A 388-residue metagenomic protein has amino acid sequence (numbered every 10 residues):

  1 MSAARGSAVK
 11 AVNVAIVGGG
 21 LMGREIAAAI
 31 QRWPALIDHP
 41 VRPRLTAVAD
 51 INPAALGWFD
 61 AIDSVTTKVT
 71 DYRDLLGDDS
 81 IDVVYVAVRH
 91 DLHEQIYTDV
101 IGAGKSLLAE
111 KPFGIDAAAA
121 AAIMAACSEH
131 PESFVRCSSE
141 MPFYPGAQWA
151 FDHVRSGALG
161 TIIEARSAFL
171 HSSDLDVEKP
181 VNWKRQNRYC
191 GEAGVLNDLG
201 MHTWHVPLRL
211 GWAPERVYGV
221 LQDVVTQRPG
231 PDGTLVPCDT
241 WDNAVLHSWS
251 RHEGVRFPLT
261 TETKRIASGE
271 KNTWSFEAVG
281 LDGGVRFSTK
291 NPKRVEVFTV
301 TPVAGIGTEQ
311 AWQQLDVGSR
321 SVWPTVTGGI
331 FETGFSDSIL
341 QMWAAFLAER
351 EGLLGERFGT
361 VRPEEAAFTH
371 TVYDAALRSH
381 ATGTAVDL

Functional and structural regions predicted by a protein language model:
S2-D63: N-terminal Rossmann-like dinucleotide-binding module
R24-A35, I123-M124, A150-D152, A345-A348: Short, well-ordered amphipathic alpha-helices
R32-V41, E129-H130, G157, H252-G254 (+1 more regions): Alpha-helix termini
T66-Y72: Conserved SAM-binding strand-loop segment of SAM-dependent methyltransferases
V83, R89-H90, E94-P142, G157: Beta-strand-loop-alpha-helix segment that lines the small-molecule cofactor/substrate pocket of alpha/beta enzymes
S133, M141-D239, G383: Predominantly a Rossmann-like dinucleotide-binding segment in NAD(P)-dependent oxidoreductases
H205-V217, L221-P229, G233-R294: Glycine-rich, aromatic-lined ligand/substrate-binding cores of catalytic and carbohydrate-binding domains
P229-P231, V236-P237, W241-E253, D282-T360 (+1 more regions): C-terminal glycine/acidic-rich active-site capping loop/insertion
